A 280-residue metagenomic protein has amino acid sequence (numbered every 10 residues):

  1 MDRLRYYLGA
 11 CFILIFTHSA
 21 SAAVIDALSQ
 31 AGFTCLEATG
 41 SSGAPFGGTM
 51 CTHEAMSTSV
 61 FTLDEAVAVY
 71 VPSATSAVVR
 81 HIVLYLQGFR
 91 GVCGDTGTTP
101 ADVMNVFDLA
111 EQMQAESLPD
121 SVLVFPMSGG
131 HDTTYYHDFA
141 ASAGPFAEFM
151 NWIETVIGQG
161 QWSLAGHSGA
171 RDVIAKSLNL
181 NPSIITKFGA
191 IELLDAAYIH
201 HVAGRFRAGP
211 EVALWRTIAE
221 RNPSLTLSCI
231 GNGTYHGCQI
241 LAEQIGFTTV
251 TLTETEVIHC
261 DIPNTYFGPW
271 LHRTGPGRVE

Functional and structural regions predicted by a protein language model:
Y7-T17: Bacterial N-terminal signal peptides
A22-I82, S121: A domain-start/cap signature at the N-terminus of enzymes
G47, R80-I82, L86-F149: Active-site machinery of serine-nucleophile hydrolases
G88-V92, S128-T133, S168-D172, A196-H201 (+2 more regions): Solvent-exposed loop/turn segments at secondary-structure junctions within structured extracellular/periplasmic domains
P145-G160: Conserved acidic catalytic loop of the alpha/beta-hydrolase fold
G158-S168: Alpha/beta-hydrolase fold nucleophile elbow
R171-P182: Short glycine-enriched nucleophile-adjacent loop and the immediately C-terminal alpha-helix near the catalytic center
S183-H272: The feature captures the conserved acid-bearing segment of alpha/beta-hydrolase catalytic domains
